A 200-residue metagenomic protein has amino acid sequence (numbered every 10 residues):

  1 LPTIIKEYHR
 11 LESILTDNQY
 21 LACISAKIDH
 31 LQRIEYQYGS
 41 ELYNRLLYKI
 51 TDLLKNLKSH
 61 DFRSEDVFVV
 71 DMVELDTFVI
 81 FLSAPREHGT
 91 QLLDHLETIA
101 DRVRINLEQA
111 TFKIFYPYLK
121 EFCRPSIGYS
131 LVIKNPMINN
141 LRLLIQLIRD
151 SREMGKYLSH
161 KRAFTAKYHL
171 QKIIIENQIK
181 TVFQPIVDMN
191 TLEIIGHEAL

Functional and structural regions predicted by a protein language model:
L1-Q19, D52-D61: Short regulatory alpha-helical coupling segments that immediately precede and/or link into cyclic nucleotide signaling
I4-E7, F78, L192: Hydrophobic scaffolding residues in well-structured cytosolic catalytic/regulatory domains that bind or process
D17-Y36, E41, R45-Y48, D52 (+1 more regions): Catalytic-site or vestigial catalytic-site microsegments of nucleotide-handling domains
L21, T51-G89: Conserved helix-loop-beta segment at the catalytic/binding core of cyclic-nucleotide signaling proteins
T51-S59, L92-F115: Alpha-helical scaffold within the catalytic cores of cyclic-nucleotide enzymes
H60-E74, R104-P125: Catalytic core regions of nucleotide second-messenger enzymes
F81-D94, A110-L143, Q178, Q184-T191: Catalytic strand-loop-helix junctions within cyclic-nucleotide turnover domains
Y157-L200: Active-site core of bacterial EAL-family cyclic-dinucleotide phosphodiesterase domains
